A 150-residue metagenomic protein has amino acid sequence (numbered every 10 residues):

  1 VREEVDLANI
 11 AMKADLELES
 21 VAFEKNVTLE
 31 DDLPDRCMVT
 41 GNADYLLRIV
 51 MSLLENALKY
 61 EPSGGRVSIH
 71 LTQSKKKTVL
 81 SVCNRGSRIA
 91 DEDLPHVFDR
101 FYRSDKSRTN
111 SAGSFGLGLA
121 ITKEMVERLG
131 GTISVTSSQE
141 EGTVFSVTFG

Functional and structural regions predicted by a protein language model:
V1-L16, E30, L71: A conserved beta-strand-to-alpha-helix junction within the catalytic ATP-binding
E3-E4, F23-E24, T28-C37: Conserved catalytic submotifs in the C-terminal HATPase_c
A57-L58: Short helix-loop "hinge" at the ATP-lid/N-box region of the Bergerat-fold HATPase_c
G64-K76: Short beta-strand/loop element within the Bergerat-fold HATPase_c
I89-R103: Short conserved segment of the HATPase_c
G118, T122: Short alpha-helical Gxxx[C/S/T] motif in the catalytic ATP-binding
